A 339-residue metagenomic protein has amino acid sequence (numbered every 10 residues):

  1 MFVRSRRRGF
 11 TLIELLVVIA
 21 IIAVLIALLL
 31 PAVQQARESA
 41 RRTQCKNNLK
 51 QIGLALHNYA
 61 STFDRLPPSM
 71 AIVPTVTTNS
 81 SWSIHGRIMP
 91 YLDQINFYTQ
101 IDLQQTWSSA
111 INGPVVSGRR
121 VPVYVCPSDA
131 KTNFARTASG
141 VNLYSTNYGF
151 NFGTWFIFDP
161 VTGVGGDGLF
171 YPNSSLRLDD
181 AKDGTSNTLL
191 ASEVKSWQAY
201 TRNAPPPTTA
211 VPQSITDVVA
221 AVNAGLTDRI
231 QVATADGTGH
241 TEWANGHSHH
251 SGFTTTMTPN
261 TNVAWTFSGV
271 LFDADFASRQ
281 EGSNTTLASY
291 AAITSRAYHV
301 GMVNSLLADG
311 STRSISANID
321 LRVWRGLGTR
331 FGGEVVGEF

Functional and structural regions predicted by a protein language model:
M1-L12, V76: N-terminal leader/signal peptides at the extreme start of proteins
R7-R41, Q51: N-terminal single-pass transmembrane signal-anchor helix
Q35-F339: Internal low-complexity, small-residue/proline-rich segments
